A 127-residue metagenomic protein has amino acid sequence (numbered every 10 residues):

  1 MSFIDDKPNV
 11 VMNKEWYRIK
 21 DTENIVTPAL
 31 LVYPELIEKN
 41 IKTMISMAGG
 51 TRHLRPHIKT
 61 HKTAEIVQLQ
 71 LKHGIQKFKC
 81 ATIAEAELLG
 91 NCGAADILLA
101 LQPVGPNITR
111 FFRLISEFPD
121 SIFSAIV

Functional and structural regions predicted by a protein language model:
M1-N13: N-terminal basic/disordered segments at the start of proteins
P8-V11, P34, P103-G105: A short linear-motif detector with a strong N-terminal bias
V11-Y17, L36-I66: N-terminal glycine-rich anion-binding loops that anchor highly charged ligand groups
M12-V32: Generic N-terminal amphipathic, Lys/Arg-enriched alpha-helix
V26-T27, R52, L71: Short, basic, glycine/proline-bearing loop/turn elements
H57-V127: Active-site-proximal beta-alpha core segment in soluble small-molecule metabolic enzymes
